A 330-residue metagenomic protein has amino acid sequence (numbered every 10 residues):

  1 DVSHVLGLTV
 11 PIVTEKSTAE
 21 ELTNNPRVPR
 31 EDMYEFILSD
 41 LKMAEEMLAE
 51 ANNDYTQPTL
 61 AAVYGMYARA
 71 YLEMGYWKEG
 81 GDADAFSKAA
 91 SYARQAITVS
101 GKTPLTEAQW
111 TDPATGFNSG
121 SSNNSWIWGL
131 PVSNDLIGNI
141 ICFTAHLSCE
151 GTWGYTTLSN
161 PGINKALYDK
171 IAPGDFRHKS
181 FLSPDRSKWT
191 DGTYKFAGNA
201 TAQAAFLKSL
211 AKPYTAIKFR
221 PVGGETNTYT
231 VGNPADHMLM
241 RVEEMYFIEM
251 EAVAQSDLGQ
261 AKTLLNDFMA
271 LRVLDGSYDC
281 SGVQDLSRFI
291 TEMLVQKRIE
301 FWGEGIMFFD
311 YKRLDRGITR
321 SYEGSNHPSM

Functional and structural regions predicted by a protein language model:
D1-A145, Y155-P161, Y168-M330: Acidic/polar-rich alpha-helix caps and helix-coil junctions
E150-W153: Von Willebrand factor type A / integrin I
